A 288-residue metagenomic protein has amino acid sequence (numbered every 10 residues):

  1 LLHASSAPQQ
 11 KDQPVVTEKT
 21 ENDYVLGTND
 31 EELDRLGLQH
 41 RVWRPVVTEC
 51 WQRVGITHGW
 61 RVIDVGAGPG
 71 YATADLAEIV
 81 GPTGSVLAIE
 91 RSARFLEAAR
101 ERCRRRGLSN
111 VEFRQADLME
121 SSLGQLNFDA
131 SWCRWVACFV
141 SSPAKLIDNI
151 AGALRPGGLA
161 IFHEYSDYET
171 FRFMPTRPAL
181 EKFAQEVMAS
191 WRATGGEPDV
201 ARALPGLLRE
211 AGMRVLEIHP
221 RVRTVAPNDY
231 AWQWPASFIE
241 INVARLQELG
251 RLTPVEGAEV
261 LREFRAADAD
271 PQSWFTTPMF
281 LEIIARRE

Functional and structural regions predicted by a protein language model:
P8-L33, G37-L38: N-terminal, positively charged/glycine-rich alpha-helical extensions of SAM-dependent methyltransferases
R41-W60, D75: Conserved alpha-helix/loop element of class I SAM-dependent methyltransferases that forms part of the SAM/SAH-binding
I63, P69-S121: Class I SAM-dependent methyltransferase SAM/SAH-binding core
S122-A130: A short acidic, Gly/Pro-enriched loop at the edge of an enzyme's catalytic core that lines a small-molecule cofactor
D129-A144: A short SAM/SAH-binding and catalytic strip from SAM-dependent methyltransferases
A144-L159: A short glycine-rich, Lys/Arg-flanked "PGG" loop and its adjoining helix->strand segment in the class I
I161-D229: Conserved catalytic/acceptor-binding region of the Class I
P198-D199, R209, L216-E288: Conserved Class I S-adenosyl-L-methionine
